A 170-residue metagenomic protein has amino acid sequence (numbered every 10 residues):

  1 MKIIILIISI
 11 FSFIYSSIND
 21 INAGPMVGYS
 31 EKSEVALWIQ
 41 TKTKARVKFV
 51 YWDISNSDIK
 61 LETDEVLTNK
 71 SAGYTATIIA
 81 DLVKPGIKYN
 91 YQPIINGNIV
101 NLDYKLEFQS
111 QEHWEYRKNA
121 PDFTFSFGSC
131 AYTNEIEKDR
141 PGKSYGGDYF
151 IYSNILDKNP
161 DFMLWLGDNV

Functional and structural regions predicted by a protein language model:
I3-S16: Sec-dependent N-terminal signal peptides
S17-V170: Divalent metal-dependent phosphoesterase catalytic cores across multiple superfamilies
